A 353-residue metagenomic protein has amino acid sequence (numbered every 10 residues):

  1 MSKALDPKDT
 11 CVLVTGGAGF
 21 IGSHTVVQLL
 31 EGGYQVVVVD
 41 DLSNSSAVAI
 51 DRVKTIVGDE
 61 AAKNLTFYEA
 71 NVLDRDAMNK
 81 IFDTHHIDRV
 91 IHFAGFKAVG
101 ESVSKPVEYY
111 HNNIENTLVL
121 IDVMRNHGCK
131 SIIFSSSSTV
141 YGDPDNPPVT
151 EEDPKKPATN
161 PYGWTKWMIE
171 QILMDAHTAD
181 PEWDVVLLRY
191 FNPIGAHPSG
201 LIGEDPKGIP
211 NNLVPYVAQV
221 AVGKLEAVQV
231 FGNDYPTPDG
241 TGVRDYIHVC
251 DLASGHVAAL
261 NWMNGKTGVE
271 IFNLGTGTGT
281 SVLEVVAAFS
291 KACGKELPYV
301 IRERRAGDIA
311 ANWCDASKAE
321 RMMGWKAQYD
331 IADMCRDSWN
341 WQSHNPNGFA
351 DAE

Functional and structural regions predicted by a protein language model:
M1-A196: N-terminal Rossmann-like NAD(P)+-binding domain of SDR-like oxidoreductases, especially those catalyzing
V99-S102, P198-G203, P238-G240: A short acidic, helix-capping loop that chelates divalent metal ions and anchors anionic groups
S104, D145-N146, P154, W167 (+5 more regions): Short capping/connector residues at structural and topological boundaries
Y110, T159-W167, G203, K207-N211 (+2 more regions): Short-chain dehydrogenase/reductase
R125, E204-I209, G307, K326: A general boundary/transition motif marking the beginning of the first structured unit of a protein
G195-H197, D234-Y235: Short, basic/glycine-rich phosphate-binding loops at helix/coil junctions that contact nucleotide phosphates
H197-P210, V217-V220, E226: Hydrophobic, Gly/Ser/Ala-rich alpha-helical and linker tracts in large acyl-processing enzymes of secondary/lipid
L213-E353: C-terminal substrate-binding subdomain of Rossmann-fold SDR/epimerase-dehydratase oxidoreductases
